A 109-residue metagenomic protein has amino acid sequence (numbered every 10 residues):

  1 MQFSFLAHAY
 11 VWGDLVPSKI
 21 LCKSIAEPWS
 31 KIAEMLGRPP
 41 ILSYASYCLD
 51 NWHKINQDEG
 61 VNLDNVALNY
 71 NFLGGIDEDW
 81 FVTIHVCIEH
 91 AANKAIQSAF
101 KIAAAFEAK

Functional and structural regions predicted by a protein language model:
M1-A67: Long, charged all-alpha helical bundle/coiled-coil segments in cytosolic proteins
S24, T83, C87-H90, K94-Q97 (+1 more regions): Charged, amphipathic alpha-helical oligomerization/scaffolding segments
K54-N62, D77-H90: Phosphate-binding glycine-rich loops and adjacent basic patches that engage nucleotide phosphates, nucleic-acid
D64-V82, Q97-A108: Short, charged/polar, low-complexity loop and linker segments that flank or interrupt alpha-helical bundles
